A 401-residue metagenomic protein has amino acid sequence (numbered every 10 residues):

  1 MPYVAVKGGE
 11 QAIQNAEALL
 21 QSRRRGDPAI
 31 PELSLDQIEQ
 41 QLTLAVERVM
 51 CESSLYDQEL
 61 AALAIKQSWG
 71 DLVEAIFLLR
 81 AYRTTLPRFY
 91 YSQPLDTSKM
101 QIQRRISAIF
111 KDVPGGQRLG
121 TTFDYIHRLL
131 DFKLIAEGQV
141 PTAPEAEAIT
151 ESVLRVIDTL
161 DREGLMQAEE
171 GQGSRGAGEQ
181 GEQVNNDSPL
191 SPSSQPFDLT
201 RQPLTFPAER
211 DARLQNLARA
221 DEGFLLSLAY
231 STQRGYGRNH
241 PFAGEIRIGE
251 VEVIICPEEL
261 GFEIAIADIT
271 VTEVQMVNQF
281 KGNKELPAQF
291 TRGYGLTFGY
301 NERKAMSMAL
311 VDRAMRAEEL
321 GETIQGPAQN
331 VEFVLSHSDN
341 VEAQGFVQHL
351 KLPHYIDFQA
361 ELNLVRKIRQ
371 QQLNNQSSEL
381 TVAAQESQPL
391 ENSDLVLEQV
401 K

Functional and structural regions predicted by a protein language model:
M1-V253, V382-K401: Short, amphipathic alpha-helical interaction segments embedded in low-complexity terminal/linker regions of eukaryotic
E145-G171, P196-K401: Acidic, serine/proline-rich low-complexity intrinsically disordered regions
